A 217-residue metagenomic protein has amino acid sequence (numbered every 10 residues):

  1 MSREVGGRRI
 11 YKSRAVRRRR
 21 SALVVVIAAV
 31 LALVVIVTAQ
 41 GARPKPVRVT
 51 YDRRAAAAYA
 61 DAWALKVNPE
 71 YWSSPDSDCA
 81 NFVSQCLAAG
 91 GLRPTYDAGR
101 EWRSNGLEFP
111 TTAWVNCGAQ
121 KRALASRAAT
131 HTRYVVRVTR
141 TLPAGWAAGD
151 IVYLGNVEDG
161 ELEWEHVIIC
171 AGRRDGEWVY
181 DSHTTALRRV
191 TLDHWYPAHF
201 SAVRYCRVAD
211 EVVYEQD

Functional and structural regions predicted by a protein language model:
M1-G7: N-terminal intrinsically disordered, acidic low-complexity segments at the extreme N-terminus
Y11-I27: N-terminal Sec-pathway targeting helices
L33-V49: C-terminal region of N-terminal signal peptides and the immediate post-cleavage residues of exported proteins
P44-W114: N-terminal capping segments
R48-D52, Y71-C79, R137-W146, D159-L162 (+1 more regions): Extracytoplasmic/periplasmic, Sec-exported soluble proteins
K66-V67, A89, R93, E101-W102 (+3 more regions): Solvent-exposed loop/turn segments at secondary-structure junctions within structured extracellular/periplasmic domains
R103-Y180: ...with weaker cross-activation on analogous glycine-rich loops/strands in unrelated enzymes
V179-H183, L192-D217: Low-complexity, Gly/Ser/Thr/Pro-rich intrinsically disordered linker/tail segments
